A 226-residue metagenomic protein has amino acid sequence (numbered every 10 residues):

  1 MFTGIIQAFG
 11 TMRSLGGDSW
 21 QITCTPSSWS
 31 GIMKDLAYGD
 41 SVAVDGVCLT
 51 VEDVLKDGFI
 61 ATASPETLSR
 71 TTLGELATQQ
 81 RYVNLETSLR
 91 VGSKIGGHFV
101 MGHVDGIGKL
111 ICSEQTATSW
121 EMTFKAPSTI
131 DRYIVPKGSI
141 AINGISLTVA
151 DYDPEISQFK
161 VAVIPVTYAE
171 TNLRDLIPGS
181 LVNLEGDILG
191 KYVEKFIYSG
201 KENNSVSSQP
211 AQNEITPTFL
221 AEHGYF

Functional and structural regions predicted by a protein language model:
M1-F226: Conserved loop->alpha-helix
